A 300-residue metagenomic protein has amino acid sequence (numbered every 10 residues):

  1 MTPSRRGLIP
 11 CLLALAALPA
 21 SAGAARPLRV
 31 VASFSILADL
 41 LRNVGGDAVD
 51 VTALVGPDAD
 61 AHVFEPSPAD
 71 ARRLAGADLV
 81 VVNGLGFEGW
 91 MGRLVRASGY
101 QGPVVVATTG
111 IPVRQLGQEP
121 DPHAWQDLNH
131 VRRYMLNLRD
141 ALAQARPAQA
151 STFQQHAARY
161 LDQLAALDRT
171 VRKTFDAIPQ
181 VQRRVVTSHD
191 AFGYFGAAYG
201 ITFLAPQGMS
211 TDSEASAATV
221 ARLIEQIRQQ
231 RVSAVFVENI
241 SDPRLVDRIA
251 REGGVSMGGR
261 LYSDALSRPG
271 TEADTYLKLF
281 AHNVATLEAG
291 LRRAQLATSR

Functional and structural regions predicted by a protein language model:
R5-I9: N-terminal export leaders
L12-L13, R139: Enrichment for repetitive, rod-forming helical segments
L13-S21: Hydrophobic h-region of N-terminal signal peptides that target proteins for export in Gram-negative bacteria
G23-R300: Extracytoplasmic metal-acquisition and chelation regions
